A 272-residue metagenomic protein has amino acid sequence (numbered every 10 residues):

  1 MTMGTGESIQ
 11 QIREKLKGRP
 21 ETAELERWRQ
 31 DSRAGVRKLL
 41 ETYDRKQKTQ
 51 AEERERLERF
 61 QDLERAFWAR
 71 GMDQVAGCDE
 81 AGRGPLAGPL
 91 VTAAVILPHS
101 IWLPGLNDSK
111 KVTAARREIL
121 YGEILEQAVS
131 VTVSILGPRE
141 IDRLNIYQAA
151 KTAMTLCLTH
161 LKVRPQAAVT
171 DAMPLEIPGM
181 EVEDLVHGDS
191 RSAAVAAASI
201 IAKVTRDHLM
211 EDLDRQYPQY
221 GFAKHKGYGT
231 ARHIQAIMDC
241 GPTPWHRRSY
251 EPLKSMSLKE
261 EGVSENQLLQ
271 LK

Functional and structural regions predicted by a protein language model:
M1-A76, R83-K272: RNase H-like, Mg2+-dependent phosphodiesterase core, and more generally RNA phosphate-backbone-engaging helix-loop
